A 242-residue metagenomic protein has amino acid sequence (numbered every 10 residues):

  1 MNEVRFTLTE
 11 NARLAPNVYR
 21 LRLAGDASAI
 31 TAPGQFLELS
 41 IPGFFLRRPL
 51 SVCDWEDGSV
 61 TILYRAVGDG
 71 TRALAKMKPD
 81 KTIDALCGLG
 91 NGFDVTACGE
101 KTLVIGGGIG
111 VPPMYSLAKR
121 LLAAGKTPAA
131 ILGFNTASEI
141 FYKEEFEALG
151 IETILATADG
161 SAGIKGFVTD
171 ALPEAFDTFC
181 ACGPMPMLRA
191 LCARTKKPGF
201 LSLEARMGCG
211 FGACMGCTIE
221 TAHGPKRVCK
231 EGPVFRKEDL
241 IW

Functional and structural regions predicted by a protein language model:
N2-K81: Ferredoxin-reductase
E10, D54, L155, L201-L203 (+1 more regions): Structural signal for conserved beta-strand scaffold positions within catalytic alpha/beta enzyme cores
F45-V52, G90-A97, C229: Short, Lys/Arg- and Gly-enriched loop/turn segments at beta-strand edges
D69-R206: FNR/FR-type flavoprotein reductase catalytic core
P113, M185-P186, E204-P233: Local cysteine-cluster metal-coordination motifs and their immediate loop/turn environment, predominantly Fe-S cluster
P233-W242: Short microdomains enriched in Cys/His and/or Lys/Arg
